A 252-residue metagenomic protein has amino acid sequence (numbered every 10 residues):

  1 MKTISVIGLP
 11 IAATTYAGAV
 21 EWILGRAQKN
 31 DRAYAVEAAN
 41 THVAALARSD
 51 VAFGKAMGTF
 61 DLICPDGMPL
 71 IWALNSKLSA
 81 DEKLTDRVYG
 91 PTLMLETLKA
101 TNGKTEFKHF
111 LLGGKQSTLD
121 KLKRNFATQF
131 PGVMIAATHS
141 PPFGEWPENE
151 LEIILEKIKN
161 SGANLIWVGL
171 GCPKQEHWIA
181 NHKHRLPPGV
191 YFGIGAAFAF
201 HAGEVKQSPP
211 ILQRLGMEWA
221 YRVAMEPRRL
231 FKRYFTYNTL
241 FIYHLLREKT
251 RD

Functional and structural regions predicted by a protein language model:
M1-T92: N-terminal nucleotide/polyanion-binding subdomain common to many enzyme families
R32-A33, T105-F107, L186-G189: A short helix->loop->beta-strand "cap" motif at the edges of active sites that frequently abuts
N40-V43, L170-Q175, A197-F198: Short glycine-rich anion-binding loops that position phosphate/pyrophosphate groups of nucleotides and phosphorylated
I71, N75-K157, S161: Conserved beta-alpha
I71-W72, S76-K77, Q207-S208, L212-D252: A transmembrane-helix-recognition feature enriched in membrane-embedded lipid enzymes and envelope glyco-/phospholipid
K123, E176-R185: Short Gly/Thr/Asp-enriched flexible loops that form oxyanion-binding sites at enzyme active sites
S140-P147, P187-M225: Short, flexible loop segments at boundaries between secondary-structure elements
I158-C172, P188: Proline-aspartate-enriched helix->loop->beta-strand connector
